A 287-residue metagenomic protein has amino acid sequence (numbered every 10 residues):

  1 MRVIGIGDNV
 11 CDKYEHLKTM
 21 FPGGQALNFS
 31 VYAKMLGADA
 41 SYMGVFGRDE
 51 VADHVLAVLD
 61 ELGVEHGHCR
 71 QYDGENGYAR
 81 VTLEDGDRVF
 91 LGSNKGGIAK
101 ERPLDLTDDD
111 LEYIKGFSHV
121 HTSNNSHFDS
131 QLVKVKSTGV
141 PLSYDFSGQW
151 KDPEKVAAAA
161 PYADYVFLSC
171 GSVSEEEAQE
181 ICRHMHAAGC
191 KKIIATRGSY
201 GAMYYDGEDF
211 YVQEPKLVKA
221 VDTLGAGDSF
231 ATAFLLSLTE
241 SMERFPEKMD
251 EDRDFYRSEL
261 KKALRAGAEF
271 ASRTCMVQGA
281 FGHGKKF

Functional and structural regions predicted by a protein language model:
M1-I4: Extreme N-terminal starter segment of soluble prokaryotic enzymes
D8-N9, S229: Active-site metal-binding loops of divalent metal-dependent hydrolases
C11-H16, M20, A38-H119: Conserved N-terminal subdomain of the carbohydrate kinase-like
G24-A26, K95-G96, F146-K151, C170-V173 (+1 more regions): Short, acidic/turn-prone active-site loops that include or flank metal/cofactor- and phosphate-binding residues
A26-M35: Histidine-anchored nucleotide/phosphate-binding helix
S118-H184, G201: Conserved beta-alpha-beta core of the PfkB/ribokinase-like small-molecule kinase fold
A178-Q179, R183-F287: Conserved phosphate-binding/catalytic region of the ribokinase-like
